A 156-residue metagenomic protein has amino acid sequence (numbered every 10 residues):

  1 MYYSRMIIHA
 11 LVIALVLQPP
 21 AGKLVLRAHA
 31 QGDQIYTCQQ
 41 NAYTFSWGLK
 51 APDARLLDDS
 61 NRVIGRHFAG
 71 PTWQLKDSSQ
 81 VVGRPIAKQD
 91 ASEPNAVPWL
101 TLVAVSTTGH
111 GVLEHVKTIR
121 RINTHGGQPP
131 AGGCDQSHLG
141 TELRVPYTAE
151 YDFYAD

Functional and structural regions predicted by a protein language model:
Y2-Y3: Short, positively charged and aromatic/hydrophobic N-terminal segments
I7-A14: Sec-dependent N-terminal signal peptides
V16-Y36, A42-D156: Primary mode marks residue(s) on the alpha4-beta5-alpha5 output face of response regulator receiver
